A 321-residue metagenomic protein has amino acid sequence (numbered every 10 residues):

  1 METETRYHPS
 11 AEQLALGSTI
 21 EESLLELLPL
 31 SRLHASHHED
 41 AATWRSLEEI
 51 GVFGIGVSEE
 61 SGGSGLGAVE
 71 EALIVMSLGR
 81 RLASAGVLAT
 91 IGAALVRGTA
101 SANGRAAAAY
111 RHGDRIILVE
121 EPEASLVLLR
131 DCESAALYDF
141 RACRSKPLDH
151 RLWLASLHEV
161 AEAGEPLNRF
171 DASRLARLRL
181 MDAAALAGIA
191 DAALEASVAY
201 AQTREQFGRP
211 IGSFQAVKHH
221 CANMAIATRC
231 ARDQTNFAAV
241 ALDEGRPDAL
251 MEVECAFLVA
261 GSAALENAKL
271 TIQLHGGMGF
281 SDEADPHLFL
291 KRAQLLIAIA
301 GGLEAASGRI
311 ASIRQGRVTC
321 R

Functional and structural regions predicted by a protein language model:
M1-R81, R174, R179-R321: Alpha-helical interface subdomain recognition
R80-E195, A199, R321: FAD-binding core of flavoproteins
